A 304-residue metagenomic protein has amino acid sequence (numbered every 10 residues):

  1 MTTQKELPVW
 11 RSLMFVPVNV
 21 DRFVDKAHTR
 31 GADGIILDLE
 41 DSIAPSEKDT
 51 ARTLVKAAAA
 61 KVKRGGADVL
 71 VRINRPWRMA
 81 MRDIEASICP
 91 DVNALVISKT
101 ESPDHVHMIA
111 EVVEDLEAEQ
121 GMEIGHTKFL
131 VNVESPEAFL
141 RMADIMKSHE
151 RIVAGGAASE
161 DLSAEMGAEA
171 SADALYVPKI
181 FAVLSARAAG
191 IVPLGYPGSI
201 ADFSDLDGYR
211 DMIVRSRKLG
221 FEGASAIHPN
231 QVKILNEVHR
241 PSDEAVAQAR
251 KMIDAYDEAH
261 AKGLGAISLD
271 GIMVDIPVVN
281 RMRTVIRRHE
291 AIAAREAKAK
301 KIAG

Functional and structural regions predicted by a protein language model:
M1-G304: Expand to "…catalyze enediolate/carbanion chemistry for C-C bond making/breaking, isomerization, decarboxylation
